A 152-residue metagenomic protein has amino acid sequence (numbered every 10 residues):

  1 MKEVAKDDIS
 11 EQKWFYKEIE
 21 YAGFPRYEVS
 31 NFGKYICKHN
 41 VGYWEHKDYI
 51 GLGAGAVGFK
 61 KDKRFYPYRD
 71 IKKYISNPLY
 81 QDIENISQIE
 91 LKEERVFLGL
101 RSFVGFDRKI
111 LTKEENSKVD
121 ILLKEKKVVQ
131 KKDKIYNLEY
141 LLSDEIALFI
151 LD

Functional and structural regions predicted by a protein language model:
M1, K127, E139-L142: Generic low-polarity alpha-helical segments
M1-T112: C-terminal scaffold of the Radical SAM
S10, T112-K126: Short amphipathic alpha-helical interaction segments
E28, L123-D133: A short, conserved structural fragment
K134-L138: Minor-groove-contacting beta-hairpin "wing" of winged helix-turn-helix DNA-binding domains
E139-D152: Short, amphipathic alpha-helical interaction segments positioned at domain boundaries
